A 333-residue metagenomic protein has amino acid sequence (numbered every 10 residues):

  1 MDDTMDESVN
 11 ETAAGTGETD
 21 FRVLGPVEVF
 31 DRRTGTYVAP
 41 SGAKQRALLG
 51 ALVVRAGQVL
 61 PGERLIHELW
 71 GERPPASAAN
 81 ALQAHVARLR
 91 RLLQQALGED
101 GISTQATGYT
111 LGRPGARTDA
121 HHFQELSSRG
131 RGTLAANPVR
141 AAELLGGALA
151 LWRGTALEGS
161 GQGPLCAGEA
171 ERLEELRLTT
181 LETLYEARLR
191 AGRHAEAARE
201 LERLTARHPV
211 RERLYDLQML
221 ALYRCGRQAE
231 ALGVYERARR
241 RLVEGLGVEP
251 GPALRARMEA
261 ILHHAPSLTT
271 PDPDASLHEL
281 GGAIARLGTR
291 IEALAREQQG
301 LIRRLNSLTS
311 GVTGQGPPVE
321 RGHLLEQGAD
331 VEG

Functional and structural regions predicted by a protein language model:
M1-K44, D100-G108, G115, T289 (+1 more regions): Short boundary/linker motifs that mark transitions into or out of structured domains
T36-L69, L89, Y215: Short amphipathic alpha-helical recognition elements used for nucleic-acid or partner binding across transcription
V38, P74-A78, G108-G333: Intrinsically disordered, charged and Pro/Gly-enriched terminal/linker segments that flank large helical-solenoid
S41-G50, P75-Q95: DNA-recognition element of transcription regulators
A51, E68-G71, R88-Q95, R129 (+1 more regions): Amphipathic alpha-helical regulatory segments at dimerization interfaces that relay allosteric signals between sensory
V59-H67, Q83, Q105, R203: Conserved RNAP core-binding helix
H67, A84, R91, G233 (+1 more regions): DNA-binding alpha-helical recognition surfaces that contact promoter or target DNA
